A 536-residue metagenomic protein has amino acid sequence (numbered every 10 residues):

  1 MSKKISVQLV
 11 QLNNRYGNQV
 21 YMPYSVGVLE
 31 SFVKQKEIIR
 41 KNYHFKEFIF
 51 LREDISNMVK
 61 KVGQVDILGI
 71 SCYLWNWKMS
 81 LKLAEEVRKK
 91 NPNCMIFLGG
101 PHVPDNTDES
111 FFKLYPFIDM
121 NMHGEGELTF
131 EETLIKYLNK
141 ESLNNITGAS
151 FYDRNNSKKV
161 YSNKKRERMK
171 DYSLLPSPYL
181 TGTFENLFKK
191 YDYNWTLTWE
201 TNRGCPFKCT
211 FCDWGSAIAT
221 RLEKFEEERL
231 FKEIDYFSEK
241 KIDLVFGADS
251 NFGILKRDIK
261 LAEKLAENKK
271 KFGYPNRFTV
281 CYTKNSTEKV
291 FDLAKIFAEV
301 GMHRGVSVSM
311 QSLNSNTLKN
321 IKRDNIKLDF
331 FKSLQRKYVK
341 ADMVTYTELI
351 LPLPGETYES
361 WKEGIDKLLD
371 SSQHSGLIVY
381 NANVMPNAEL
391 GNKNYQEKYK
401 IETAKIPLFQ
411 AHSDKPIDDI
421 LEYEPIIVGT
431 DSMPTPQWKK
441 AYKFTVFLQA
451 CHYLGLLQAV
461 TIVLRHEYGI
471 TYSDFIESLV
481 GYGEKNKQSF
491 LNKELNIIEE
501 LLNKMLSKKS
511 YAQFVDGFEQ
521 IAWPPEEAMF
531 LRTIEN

Functional and structural regions predicted by a protein language model:
M1-V10, N18-Q19, I39-N42, K60 (+1 more regions): Radical SAM enzyme core and accessory elements
S2-V7, I146, Y152-T198: N-terminal [4Fe-4S]-dependent radical SAM core
V10-N13, S71, G99, A248: Short hydrophobic segments within beta-strands
R15-L29: Glycine- and acidic-residue-enriched helix-capping/strand-helix junction motifs
F32, K41-R168: Glycine-rich beta-alpha loop elements in corrinoid/cobalamin-binding modules across cobalamin-dependent enzymes
V33, E86-N91, L265, F297 (+2 more regions): Hydrophobic positions in alpha-helices of CheY-like receiver
I67, M95, F231, S238-A248 (+5 more regions): Conserved C-terminal portion of the radical SAM core fold that forms the substrate/S-adenosylmethionine-binding
S173, S177-K340, L351: Radical SAM [4Fe-4S] cluster-binding motif and immediate context
